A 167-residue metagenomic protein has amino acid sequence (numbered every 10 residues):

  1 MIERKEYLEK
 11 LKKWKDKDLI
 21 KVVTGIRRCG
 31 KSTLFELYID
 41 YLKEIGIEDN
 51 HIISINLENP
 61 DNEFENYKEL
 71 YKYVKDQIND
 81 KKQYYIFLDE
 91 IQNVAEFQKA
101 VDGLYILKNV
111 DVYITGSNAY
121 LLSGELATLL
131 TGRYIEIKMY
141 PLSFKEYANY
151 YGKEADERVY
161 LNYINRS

Functional and structural regions predicted by a protein language model:
I2-D16: Pre-Walker A adenine-sensing motif
V23: Hydrophobic anchor at the beta1->P-loop junction of P-loop NTPases
K31: Conserved lysine of the Walker
L34, Y38: Hydrophobic positions on the alpha1 helix immediately C-terminal to the Walker A/P-loop
Y41-N59: Conserved catalytic segments around the Walker B and adjacent sensor/switch elements of P-loop NTPase domains
I53-Y84: Short glycine-rich substrate-engagement loop in P-loop NTPases that contacts/grips substrate
Q98-I114, N118, A127-T128: Conserved catalytic/switch belt of AAA+ P-loop NTPases
S117-A119, S123-S167: Interdomain motor-coupling "hinge/lid" segment immediately C-terminal to the ATP-binding subdomain of NTP-driven enzymes
